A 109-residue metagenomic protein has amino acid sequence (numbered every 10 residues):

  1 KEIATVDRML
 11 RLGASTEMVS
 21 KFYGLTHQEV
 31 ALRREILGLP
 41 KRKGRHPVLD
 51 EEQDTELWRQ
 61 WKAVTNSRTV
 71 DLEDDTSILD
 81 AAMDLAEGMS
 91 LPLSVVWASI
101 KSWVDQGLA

Functional and structural regions predicted by a protein language model:
K1-R8, L12, E17, K21-A109: Long, charge-rich, low-complexity intrinsically disordered regions
